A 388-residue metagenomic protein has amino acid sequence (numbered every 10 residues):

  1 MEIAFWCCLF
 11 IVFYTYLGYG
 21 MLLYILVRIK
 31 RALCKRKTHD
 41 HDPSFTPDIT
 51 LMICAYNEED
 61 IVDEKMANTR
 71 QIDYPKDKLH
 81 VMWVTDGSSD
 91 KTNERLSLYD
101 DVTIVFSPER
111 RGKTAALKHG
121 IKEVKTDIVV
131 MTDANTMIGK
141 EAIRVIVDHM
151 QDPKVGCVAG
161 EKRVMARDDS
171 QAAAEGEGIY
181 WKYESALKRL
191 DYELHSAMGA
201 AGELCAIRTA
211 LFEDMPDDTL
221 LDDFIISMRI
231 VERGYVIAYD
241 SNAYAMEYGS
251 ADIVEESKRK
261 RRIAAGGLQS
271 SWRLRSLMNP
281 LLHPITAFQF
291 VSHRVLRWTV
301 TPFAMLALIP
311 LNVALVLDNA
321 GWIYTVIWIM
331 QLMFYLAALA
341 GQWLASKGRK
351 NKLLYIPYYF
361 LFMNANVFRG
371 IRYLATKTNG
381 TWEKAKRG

Functional and structural regions predicted by a protein language model:
L17, L22-D48, V254-E255, S276-I285 (+1 more regions): Juxtamembrane C-terminal module of membrane proteins
T50, N68, M82-N93, E109 (+1 more regions): A conserved acidic beta->alpha catalytic loop
I61-E64, K78, S88-L98, E141: Acidic helix N-cap motif at the loop->helix transition within catalytic regions of sugar-transfer enzymes
A67-K78: Short, acidic, metal-binding catalytic loop of nucleotide-sugar glycosyltransferases
K76-W83, N93-E123, E161, W181 (+1 more regions): Conserved donor nucleotide-binding strand/loop of the catalytic core
F106, A115-A116, T126, K140-T219 (+1 more regions): Long helical/loop segments within the catalytic core of UDP-sugar-dependent glycosyltransferases, especially the large
V129: Short aromatic/hydrophobic "clamp" motif used to bind/position activated sugar donors
M150-Y183, D218-D222, S227-H293, Y359 (+1 more regions): Catalytic donor/gating beta->alpha subdomain of glycosyltransferases that bind UDP-sugars
